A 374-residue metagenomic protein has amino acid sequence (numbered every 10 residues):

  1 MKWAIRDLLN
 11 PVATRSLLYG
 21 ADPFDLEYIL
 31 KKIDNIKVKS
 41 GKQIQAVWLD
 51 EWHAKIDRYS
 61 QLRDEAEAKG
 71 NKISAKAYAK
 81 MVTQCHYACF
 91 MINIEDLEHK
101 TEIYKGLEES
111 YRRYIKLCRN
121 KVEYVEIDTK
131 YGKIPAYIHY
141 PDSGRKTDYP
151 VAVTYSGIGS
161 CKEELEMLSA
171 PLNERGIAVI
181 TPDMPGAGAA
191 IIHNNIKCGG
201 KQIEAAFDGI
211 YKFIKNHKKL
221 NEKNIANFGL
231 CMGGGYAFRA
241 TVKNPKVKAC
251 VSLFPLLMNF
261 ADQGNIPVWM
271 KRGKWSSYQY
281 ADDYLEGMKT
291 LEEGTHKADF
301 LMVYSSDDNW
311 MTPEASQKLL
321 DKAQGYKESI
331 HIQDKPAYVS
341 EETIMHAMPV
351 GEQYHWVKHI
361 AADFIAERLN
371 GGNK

Functional and structural regions predicted by a protein language model:
D50-W52, I56-Y59, L97-G144: N-terminal cap/lid segment of alpha/beta-hydrolase-fold proteins
T147-G157: Short beta-strand element of the alpha/beta-hydrolase
L168, A298, T312-K322: Short alpha-helix in the alpha/beta-hydrolase fold that links the catalytic acid
K197-K218, R239: Alpha/beta-hydrolase active-site loop
Y236-D283, A298-D299: Hydrolase active-site cap/lid region
H296-K297, M302-Y304: Short beta-strand/loop motif that positions the catalytic acidic residue of the alpha/beta-hydrolase fold
S306-M311: Acidic catalytic loop of the alpha/beta-hydrolase fold
Y326-K374: C-terminal catalytic histidine-bearing segment of alpha/beta-hydrolase fold enzymes
